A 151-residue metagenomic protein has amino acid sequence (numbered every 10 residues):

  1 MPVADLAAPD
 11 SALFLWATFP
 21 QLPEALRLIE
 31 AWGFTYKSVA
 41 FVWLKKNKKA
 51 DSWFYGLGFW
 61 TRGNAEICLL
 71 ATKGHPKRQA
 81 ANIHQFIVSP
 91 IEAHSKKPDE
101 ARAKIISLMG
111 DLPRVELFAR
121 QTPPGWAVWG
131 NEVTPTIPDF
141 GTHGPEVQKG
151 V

Functional and structural regions predicted by a protein language model:
M1-V151: Class I S-adenosyl-L-methionine
